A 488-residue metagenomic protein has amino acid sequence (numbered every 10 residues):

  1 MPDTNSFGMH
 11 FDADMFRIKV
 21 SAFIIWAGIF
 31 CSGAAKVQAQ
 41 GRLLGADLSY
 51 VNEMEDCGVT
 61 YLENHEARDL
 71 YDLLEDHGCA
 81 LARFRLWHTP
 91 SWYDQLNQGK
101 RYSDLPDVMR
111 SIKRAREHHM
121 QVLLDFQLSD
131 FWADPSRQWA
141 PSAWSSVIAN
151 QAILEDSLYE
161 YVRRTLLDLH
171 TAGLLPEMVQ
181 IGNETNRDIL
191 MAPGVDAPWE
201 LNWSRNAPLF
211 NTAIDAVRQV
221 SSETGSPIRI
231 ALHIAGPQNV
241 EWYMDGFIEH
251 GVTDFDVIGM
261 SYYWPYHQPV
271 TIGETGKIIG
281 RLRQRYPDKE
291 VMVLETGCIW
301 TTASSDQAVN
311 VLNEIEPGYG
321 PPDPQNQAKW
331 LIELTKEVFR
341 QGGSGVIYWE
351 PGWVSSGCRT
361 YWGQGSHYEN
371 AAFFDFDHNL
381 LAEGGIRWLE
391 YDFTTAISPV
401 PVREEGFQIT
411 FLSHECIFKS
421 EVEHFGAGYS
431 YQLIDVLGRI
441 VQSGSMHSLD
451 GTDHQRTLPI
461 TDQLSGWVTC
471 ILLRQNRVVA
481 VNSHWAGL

Functional and structural regions predicted by a protein language model:
M1-Q40: Bacterial Sec-dependent N-terminal signal peptides
P2, V400-L488: C-terminal outer-membrane/trafficking sorting elements
Q40-L73: Boundary/entry segment of secreted carbohydrate-active catalytic domains
L44-A46, A82-F84, V122-F126, E177-I181 (+4 more regions): Hydrophobic faces of well-ordered beta-strands that scaffold small-molecule active sites in alpha/beta enzyme cores
M54-H65, P90-P106, N186-I189, H233-M244 (+2 more regions): Acidic-and-aromatic substrate-binding clefts and catalytic sites of carbohydrate-active enzymes
L62, R281, T301-E333, E337-G342 (+1 more regions): Aromatic-rich peripheral "rim/lid" segments of glycoside hydrolase catalytic domains that contact and position glycan
R68-L70, Q219-R229, Q238-I315, I332-G343: Glycoside hydrolase catalytic-domain groove-lining segments
L73-A235: Substrate-binding cleft and catalytic face of glycoside hydrolase catalytic domains, especially the flexible beta-alpha
